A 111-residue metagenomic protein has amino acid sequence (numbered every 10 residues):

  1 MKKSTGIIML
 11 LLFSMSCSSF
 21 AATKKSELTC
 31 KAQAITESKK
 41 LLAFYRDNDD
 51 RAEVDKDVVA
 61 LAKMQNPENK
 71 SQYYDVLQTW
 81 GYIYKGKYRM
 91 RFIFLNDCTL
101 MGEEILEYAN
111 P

Functional and structural regions predicted by a protein language model:
K2-L10: Sec-dependent signal peptide recognition, specifically the positively charged N-region followed immediately by
T5-G6, M15-V54: N-terminal trafficking/processing presequences and adjacent post-cleavage segments of proteins routed to secretion
G6-I7, E37, L41, A60 (+2 more regions): Short amphipathic alpha-helical "recognition" segments used for binding
L10-L11, S16, T79: Compositionally biased, intrinsically disordered low-complexity segments
A32-T36, Q78, E103-I105: Charged, low-complexity, helix/coiled-coil-prone segments
D47-N69: Transition segment at domain starts
L61-D97: Exposed beta-strand-loop-beta-strand "reactive/processing" segments of non-cytosolic proteins
M90-P111: A short, surface-exposed interaction/processing loop segment used at functional sites
